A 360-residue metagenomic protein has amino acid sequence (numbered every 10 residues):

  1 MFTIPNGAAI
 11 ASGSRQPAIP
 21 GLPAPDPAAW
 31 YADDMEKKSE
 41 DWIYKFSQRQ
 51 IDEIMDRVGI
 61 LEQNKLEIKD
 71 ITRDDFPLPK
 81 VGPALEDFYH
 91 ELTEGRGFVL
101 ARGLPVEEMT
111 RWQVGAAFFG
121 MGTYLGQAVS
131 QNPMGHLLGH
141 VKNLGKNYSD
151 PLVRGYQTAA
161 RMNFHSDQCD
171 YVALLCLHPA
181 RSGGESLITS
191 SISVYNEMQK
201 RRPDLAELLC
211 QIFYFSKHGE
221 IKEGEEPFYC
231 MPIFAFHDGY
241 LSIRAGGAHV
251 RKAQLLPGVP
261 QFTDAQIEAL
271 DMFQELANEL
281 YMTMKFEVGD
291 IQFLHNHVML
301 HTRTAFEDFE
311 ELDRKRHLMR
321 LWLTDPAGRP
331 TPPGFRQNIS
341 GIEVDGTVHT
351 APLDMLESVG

Functional and structural regions predicted by a protein language model:
M1-V81, E86-D87, E94, V99 (+4 more regions): Active-site environment of non-heme Fe oxygenases that use a 2-His-1-carboxylate facial triad
W112-F119, I188-S190: "Short basic amphipathic alpha-helical interaction patches in structured regions
F118-V129: A short alpha->loop->secondary-structure connector
